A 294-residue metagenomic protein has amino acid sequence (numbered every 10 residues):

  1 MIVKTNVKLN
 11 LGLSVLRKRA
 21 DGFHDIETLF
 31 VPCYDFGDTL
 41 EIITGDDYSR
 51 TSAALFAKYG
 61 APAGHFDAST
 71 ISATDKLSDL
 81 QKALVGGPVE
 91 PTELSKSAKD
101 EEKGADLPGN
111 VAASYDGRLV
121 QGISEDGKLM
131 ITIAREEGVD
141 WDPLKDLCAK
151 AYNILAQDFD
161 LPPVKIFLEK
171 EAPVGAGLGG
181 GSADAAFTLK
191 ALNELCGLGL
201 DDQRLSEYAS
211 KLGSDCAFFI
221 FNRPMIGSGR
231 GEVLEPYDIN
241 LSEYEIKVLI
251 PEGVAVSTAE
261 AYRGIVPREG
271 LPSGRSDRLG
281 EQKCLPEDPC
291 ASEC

Functional and structural regions predicted by a protein language model:
M1-V174, E194-G199, Q203, P251-V254: ATP-binding N-lobe of GHMP and related small-molecule kinases
S14, H24, G177-A183, D215 (+1 more regions): Gly/Ser/Thr-rich beta-alpha loop segments that engage phosphate groups in nucleotides
I26, V139-W141, V174, L178 (+3 more regions): Short clusters of hydrophobic/aromatic residues that line enzyme substrate/ligand-binding pockets
A176-D202, F218: DPxDG-like acidic metal-binding loop motif
L198-D238: Glycine/threonine-rich beta-strand-loop-alpha-helix active-site module that forms ligand/phosphate-binding
F221, I226-C294: Conserved, helical-rich catalytic subdomain that frames metal- and/or nucleotide-binding sites in enzyme alpha/beta
